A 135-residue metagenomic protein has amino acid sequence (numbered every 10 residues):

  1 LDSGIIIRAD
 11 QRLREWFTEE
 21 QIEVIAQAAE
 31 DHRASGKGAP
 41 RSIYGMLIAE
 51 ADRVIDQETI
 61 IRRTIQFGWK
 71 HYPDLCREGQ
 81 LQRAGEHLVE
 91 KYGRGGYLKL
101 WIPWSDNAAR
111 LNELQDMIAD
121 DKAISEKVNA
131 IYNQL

Functional and structural regions predicted by a protein language model:
L1-L13: An active-site-proximal "capping" alpha-helix that borders the catalytic cofactor pocket
L1-S3, E23-S35, D52: His-Asp-centered metal-binding catalytic motifs of divalent-metal-dependent phosphohydrolases/nucleases
D10, R14, H32, A51: Acidic-histidine catalytic/liganding microenvironments
R14-D31, Y44: Acidic/histidine metal-binding catalytic segments
A34-L135: Divalent metal-dependent phosphate-bond-processing catalytic cores, especially two-metal-ion Mg2+/Mn2+ enzymes that act
